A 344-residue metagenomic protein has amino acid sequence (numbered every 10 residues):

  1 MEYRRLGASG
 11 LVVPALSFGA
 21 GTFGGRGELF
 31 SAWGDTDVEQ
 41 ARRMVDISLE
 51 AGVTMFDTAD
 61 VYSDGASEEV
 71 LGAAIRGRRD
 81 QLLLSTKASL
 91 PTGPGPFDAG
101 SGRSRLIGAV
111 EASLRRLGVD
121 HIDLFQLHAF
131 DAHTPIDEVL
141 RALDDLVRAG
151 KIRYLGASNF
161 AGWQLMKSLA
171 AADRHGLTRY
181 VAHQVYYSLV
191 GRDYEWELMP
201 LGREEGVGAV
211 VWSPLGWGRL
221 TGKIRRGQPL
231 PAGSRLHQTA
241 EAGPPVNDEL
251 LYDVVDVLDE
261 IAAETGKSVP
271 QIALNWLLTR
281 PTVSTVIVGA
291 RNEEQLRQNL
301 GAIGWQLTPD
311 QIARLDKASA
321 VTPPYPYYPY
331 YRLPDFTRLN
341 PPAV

Functional and structural regions predicted by a protein language model:
M1-E2, R42, E204, Q228-E264 (+3 more regions): Terminal-tail/helix-coil boundary detector
M1-L82: N-terminal binding-site loop/beta-alpha segment at the start of enzyme catalytic domains that lines or forms
L6, F18, A41, S48 (+14 more regions): Conserved, mostly hydrophobic/aromatic
L11-L16, G52-M55, R78-L82, V119-D123 (+5 more regions): Short, well-ordered coil/turn segments that N-cap beta-strands
G27, G93-E197: Glycine/proline-rich, positively charged, aromatic-decorated active-site loop/lid region on the catalytic face
V45, E68, G72, V110-L114 (+7 more regions): Generic structural signal for well-ordered alpha-helices, preferentially at hydrophobic/aromatic core positions
A88-L90, A161, Y187-G191, S213-T221 (+2 more regions): Glycine-rich beta-alpha junction loops
Y194-S234, S268: Aromatic-lined glycan-binding groove of carbohydrate-active enzymes
